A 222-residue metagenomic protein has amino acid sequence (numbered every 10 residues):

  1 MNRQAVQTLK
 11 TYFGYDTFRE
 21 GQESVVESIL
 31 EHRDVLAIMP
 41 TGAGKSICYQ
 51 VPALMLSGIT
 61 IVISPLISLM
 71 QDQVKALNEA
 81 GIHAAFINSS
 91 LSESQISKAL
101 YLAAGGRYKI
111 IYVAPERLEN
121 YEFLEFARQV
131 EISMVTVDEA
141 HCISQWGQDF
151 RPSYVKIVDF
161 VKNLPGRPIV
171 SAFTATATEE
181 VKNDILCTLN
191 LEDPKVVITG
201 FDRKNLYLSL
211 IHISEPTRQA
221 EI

Functional and structural regions predicted by a protein language model:
M1-I38: Conserved pre-motif I regulatory segment
E31-A37, G58-I59, R107-K109, I169: Pre-Walker A (Motif I) flank of P-loop NTPase domains
R33-Q50: Walker A/P-loop
T41-A43, A114, T174-T176: Conserved phosphate-coupling serine/threonine residues in phosphotransfer and NTP-handling enzymes
I61, I67-V113, V197: Conserved nucleic-acid-binding Ia/Ib motif block in the N-terminal RecA-like helicase ATPase lobe
S92-M134, S144-Q148: Conserved helix/coil segment N-terminal to the catalytic DExD/H
S133-M134, H141-I198: Post-DEXD/H (motif II) to motif III coupling segment of the RecA-like Helicase ATP-binding lobe
I211-E215, Q219-I222: Single conserved hydrophobic/aromatic residue that forms the stacking wall/gate of nucleotide- or nucleobase-binding
